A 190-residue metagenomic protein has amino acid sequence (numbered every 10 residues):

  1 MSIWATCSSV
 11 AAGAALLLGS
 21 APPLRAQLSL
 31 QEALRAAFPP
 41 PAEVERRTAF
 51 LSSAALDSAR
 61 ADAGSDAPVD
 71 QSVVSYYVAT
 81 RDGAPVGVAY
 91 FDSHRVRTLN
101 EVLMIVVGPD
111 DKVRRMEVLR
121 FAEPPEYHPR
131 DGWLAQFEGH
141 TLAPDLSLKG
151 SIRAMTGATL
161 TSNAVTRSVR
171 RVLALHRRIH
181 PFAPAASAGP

Functional and structural regions predicted by a protein language model:
S8-G19: Bacterial N-terminal signal peptides
P23-M155, T159-N163, R167-P190: Flexible, solvent-exposed loop/hinge segments and secondary-structure transition points
